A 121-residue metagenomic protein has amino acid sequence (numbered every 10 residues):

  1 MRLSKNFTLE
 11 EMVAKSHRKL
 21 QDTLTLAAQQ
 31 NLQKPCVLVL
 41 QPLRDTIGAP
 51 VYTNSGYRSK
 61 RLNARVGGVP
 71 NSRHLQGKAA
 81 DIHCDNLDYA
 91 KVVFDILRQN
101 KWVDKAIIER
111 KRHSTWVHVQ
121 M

Functional and structural regions predicted by a protein language model:
M1-R44, R112: Extracytoplasmic cell-surface/polysaccharide-interacting catalytic and binding patches
L3, L62, N71: Glycine-rich, flexible loop/turn motifs
L24-L26, Y52-Y57, D88-V93: N-terminal start-of-chain detector that recognizes signal peptides and the immediate post-cleavage beginning
L38-G67: Extended, low-complexity, intrinsically disordered C-terminal regulatory tails of eukaryotic serine/threonine kinases
T46-G48, L75-A79: Short connector loops at helix/strand junctions that flank enzyme active sites, especially segments positioning acidic
V51, A80, V117: A broad, low-specificity signal marking well-ordered, structured residues that form hydrophobic/aromatic
N71, L75-Q76, C84-M121: Catalytic cores and adjacent binding grooves of peptidoglycan-active enzymes
